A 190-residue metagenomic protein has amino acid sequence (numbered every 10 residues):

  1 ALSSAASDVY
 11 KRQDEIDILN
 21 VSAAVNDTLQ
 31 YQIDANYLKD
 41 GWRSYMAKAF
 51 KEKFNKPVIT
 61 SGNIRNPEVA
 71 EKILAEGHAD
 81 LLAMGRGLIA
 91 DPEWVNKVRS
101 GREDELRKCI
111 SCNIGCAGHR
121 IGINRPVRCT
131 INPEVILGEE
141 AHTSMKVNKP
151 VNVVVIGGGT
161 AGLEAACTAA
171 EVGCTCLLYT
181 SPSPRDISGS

Functional and structural regions predicted by a protein language model:
A1-Y10, Y179-G189: Single conserved hydrophobic/aromatic residue that forms the stacking wall/gate of nucleotide- or nucleobase-binding
S4-S44, K53: Alpha/beta enzyme core
L19, F50, G85: Conserved, mostly hydrophobic/aromatic
R65-G77: Catalytic cores of alpha/beta
A79-W94: Glycine-rich phosphate-binding active-site loops on the catalytic face of alpha/beta enzymes
V98-K149: Cysteine-cluster motifs in flexible loop/terminal segments that predominantly coordinate metals
V151-G158: Beta1/beta-strand and adjacent pyrophosphate-binding region of the FAD-binding site in flavoprotein oxidoreductases
G162: N-terminal Rossmann-fold NAD(P) dinucleotide-binding loop
